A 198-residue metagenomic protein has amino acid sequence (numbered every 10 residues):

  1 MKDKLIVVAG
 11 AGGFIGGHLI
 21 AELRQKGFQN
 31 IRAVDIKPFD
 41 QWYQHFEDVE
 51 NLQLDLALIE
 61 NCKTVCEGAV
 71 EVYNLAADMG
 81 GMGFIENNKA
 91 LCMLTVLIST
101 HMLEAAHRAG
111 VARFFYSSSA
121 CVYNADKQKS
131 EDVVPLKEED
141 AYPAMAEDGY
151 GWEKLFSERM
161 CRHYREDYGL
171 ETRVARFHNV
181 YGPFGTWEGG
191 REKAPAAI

Functional and structural regions predicted by a protein language model:
M1-L75: N-terminal Rossmann/SDR dinucleotide-binding element
A9, V34, V72-D78, F114-A120 (+1 more regions): SDR active-site strand-loop-helix element
G12, M79-G80, A120-K127, H178-Y181: Active-site segment of SDR-like NAD(P)-dependent oxidoreductases
Q44, M82-A90, A125-E131, F184-W187: Conserved catalytic-core motifs of eukaryotic protein kinase domains, centered on the activation segment
V49, L56-T95, A105-R108, A125: NAD(P)H-binding glycine-rich loop region in Rossmannoid oxidoreductase-like domains and their noncatalytic homologs
N74, T100-D148, R173: Conserved Rossmann-fold NAD(P)-dependent oxidoreductase catalytic core, especially the SDR/UDP-sugar
Q128-P135, R159-I198: NAD(P)-dependent short-chain dehydrogenase/reductase
G149, E153: Active-site helix of classical SDR
